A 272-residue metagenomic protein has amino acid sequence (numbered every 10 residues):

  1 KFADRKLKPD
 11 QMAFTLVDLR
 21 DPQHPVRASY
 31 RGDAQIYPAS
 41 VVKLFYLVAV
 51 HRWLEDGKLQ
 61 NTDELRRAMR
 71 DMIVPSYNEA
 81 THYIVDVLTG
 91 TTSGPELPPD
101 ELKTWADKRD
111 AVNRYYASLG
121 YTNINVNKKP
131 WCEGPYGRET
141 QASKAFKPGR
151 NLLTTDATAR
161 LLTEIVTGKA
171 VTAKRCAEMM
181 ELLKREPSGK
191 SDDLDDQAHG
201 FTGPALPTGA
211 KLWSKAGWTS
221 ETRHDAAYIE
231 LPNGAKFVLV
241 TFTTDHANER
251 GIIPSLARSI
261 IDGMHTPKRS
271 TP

Functional and structural regions predicted by a protein language model:
K1, K6-K8, R150, T154 (+1 more regions): Structured C-terminal helix/loop/strand segments within mature extracytoplasmic catalytic/sensor domains
K1-A34, S259: Beta-lactamase-like hydrolase cores
P9, E64-S143, N151-D156: Active-site-adjacent helix/loop patches that line small-molecule binding or acyl-intermediate pockets
A13-L16, A39, D71, Y83 (+3 more regions): Structural recognition of the beta-strand scaffold that forms the well-ordered cores of secreted hydrolase catalytic
R20-P22, Q35-Y37, N78-A80, G90-T91 (+5 more regions): Solvent-exposed loop/turn segments at secondary-structure junctions within structured extracellular/periplasmic domains
I36-L59, M72, L239: Active-site SXXK
V48-D56, D86, R160-T167, D262: Short glycine/serine- and small hydrophobic-enriched flexible loop segments
R52-R70, T172-C176: Short, well-structured active-site flanking segments
